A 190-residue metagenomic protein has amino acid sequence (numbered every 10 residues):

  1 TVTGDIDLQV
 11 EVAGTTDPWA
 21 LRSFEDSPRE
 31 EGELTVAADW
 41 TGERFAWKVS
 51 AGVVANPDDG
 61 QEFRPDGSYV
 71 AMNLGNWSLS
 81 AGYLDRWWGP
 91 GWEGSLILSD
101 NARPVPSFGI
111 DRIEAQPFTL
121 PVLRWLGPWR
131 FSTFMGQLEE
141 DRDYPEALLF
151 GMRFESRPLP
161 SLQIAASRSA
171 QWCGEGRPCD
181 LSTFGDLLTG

Functional and structural regions predicted by a protein language model:
T1-D59, R64-A71, P104-F108, I113 (+1 more regions): Outer-membrane beta-barrel initiation region
V2-G14, V49-V53, A81-D85, F131-Q137 (+1 more regions): Transmembrane beta-barrel strands of outer-membrane/channel proteins
V2-L8, E43-W47, G75-W77, W125-S132 (+2 more regions): Outer-envelope beta-barrel architecture signal
T15-L21, F45, G52-D58, W77 (+4 more regions): Sequence/structural signature of outer-membrane beta-barrel proteins
E30, G60-R64, Y69, G89-G91 (+4 more regions): Short, glycine/acidic-rich beta->alpha junctions
F63, L79, L84-W88, W92-P104: Aromatic-lined, polymer-binding surfaces characteristic of secreted/periplasmic polysaccharide-degrading enzymes
V70-L74, D100, E155-L159: Short, surface-exposed basic-aromatic patches at helix termini and helix-loop junctions that form
W87, S107-G190: Signature for the C-terminal beta-barrel architecture of outer-membrane proteins
